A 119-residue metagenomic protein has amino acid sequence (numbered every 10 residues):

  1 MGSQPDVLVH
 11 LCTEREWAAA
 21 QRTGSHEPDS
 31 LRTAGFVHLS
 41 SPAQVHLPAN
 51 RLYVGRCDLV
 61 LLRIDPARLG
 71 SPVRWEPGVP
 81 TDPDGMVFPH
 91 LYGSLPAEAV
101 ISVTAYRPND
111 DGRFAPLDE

Functional and structural regions predicted by a protein language model:
G2-E119: Conserved, structured core segments of small domains
